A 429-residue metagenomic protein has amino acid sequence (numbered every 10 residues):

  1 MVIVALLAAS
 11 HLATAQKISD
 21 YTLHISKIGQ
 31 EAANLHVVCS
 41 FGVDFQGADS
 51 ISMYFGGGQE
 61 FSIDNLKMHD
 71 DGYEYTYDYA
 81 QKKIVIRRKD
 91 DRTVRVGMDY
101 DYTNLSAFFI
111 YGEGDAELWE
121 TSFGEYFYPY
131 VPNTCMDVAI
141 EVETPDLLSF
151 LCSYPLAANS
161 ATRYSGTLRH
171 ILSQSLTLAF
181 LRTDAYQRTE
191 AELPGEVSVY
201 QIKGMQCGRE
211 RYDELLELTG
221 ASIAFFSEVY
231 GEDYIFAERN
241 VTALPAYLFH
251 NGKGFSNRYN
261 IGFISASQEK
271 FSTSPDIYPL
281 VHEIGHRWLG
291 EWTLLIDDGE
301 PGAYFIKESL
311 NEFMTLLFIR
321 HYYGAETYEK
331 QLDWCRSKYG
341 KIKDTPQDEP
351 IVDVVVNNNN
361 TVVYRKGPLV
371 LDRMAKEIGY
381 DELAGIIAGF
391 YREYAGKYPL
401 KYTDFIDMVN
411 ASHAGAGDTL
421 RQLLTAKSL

Functional and structural regions predicted by a protein language model:
L6-A8, A13-A33: N-terminal, polar/Ser/Thr-rich
I28, V38-G42, K89, R95-Y186: Extended, low-hydrophobicity, Ser/Thr/Pro/Gly-biased non-transmembrane segments
C39, Q187-G299, A303: Juxtacatalytic substrate-recognition/specificity segment
C39-D44, I51-Y54, D101, D137-L151 (+3 more regions): Zn2+-dependent metallopeptidase catalytic core
G58-D115: A surface-exposed beta-strand-loop module
G302-L369, E377, A395, R421-K427: Acidic/His/Gly-enriched intrinsically disordered linker/tail segments that often contain short helix/coil "MoRF-like"
R365-L429: Amphipathic alpha-helical substructures
